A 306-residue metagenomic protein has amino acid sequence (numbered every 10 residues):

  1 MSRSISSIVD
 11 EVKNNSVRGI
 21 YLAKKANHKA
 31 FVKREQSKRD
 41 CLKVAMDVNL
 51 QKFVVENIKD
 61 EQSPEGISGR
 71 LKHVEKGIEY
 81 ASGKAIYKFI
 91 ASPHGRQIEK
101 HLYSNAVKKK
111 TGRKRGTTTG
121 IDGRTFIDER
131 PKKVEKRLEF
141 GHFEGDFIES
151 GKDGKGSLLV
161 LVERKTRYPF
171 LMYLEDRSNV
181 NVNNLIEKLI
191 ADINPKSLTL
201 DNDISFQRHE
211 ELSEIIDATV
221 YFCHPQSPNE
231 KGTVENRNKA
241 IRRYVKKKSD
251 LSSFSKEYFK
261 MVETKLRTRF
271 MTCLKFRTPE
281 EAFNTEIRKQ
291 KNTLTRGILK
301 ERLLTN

Functional and structural regions predicted by a protein language model:
M1, P64-G77: DNA-recognition alpha helix
M1-D60, E65: Short, basic alpha-helical/linker "hinge" immediately adjacent to a nucleic-acid-recognition surface
I8-E11, V54, I67, I86 (+8 more regions): Mobile genetic element proteins and their domesticated derivatives, centered on retroelements and DNA transposons
K24-V32, Q36, I78-E135: Basic, flexible linker segments flanking DNA-binding modules in nucleic acid-interacting mobile-element proteins
F140-S150: Two-metal-ion RNase H-like nuclease active-site motif
G151-G154, L171-D192: Active-site beta-loop-alpha junctions of metal-dependent nucleic acid enzymes, especially the RNase H-like/DDE
L200-N202, Q207-E210, I215, F222-V245 (+1 more regions): RNase H-like two-metal-ion nuclease catalytic core shared by retroviral integrases and related mobile-element nucleases
K247-N306: C-terminal domain-tail junction helix/linker
